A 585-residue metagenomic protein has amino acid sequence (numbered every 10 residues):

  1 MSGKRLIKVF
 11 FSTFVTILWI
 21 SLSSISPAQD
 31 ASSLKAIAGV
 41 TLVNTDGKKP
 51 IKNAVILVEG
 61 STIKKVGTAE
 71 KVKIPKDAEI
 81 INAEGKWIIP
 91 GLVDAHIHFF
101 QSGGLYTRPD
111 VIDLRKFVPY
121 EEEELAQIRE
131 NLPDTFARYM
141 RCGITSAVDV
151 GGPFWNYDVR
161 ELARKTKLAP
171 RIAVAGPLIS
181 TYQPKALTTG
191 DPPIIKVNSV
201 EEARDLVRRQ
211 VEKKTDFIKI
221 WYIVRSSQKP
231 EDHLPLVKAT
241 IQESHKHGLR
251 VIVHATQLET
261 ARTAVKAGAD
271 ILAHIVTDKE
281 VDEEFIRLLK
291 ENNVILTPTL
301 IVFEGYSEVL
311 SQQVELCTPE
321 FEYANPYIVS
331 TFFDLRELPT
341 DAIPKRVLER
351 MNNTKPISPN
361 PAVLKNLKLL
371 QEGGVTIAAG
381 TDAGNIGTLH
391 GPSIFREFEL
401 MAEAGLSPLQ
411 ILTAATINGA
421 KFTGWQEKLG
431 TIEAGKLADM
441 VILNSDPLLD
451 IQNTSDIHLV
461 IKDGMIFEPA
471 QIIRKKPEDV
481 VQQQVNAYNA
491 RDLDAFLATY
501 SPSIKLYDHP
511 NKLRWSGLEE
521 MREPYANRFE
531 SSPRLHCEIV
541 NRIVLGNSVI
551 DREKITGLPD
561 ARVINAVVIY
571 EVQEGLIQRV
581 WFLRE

Functional and structural regions predicted by a protein language model:
L42-V55, T68-A69, P361, L389 (+2 more regions): Acidic, glycine-enriched loop/beta-strand segments at the rims of small-molecule binding/catalytic pockets
K48-I89: Histidine-rich, glycine-flanked metal-binding segment
I63, N565-E585: Short beta-strand edge/turn micro-motifs at domain boundaries
W87-A163, K185, E259-A267: Metal-associated gating/positioning segment near the N- to mid-region
L132-D158, A169-P177, T215-R225, R250 (+3 more regions): Divalent metal-dependent hydrolysis catalytic cores, especially in the metallo-beta-lactamase
D205-Q228, V276-A404, A470: Active-site neighborhoods of metal-dependent hydrolases
R474-D492, T499: Short, aromatic-enriched amphipathic alpha-helices that serve as compact interaction elements
L493-V544: A solvent-exposed, acidic/Ser-Thr-rich amphipathic alpha-helical stretch
